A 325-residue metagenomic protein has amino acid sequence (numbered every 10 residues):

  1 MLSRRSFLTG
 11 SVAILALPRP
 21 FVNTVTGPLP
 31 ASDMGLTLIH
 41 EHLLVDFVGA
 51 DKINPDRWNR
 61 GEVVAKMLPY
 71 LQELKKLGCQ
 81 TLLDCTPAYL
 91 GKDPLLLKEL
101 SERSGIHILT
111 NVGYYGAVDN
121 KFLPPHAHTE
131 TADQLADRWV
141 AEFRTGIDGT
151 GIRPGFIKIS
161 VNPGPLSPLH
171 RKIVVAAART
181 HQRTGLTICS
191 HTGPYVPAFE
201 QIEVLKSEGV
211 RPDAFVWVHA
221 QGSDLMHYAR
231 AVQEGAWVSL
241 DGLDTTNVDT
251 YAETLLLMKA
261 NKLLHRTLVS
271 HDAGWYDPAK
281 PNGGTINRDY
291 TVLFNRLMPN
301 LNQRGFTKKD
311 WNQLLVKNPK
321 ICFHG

Functional and structural regions predicted by a protein language model:
L2-S3, L8-G27, T291-G325: Mid-to-C-terminal alpha-helical segments outside catalytic/metal-binding sites
P18-A50: Replace "His-x-His-based motif
G35, I39, G49-T86, L90-H107 (+1 more regions): Alpha-helical scaffold segments that flank or form the walls of functional sites
H40, L82, H181, V238 (+2 more regions): Divalent metal-coordination and catalytic microenvironments
L96-L97, P168-K172, V196-G209, L225-V232: Distinct, well-ordered alpha-helical segments
E99-R103, H107-T187, R230, W237 (+1 more regions): Active-site gating/metal-coordination segments in enzymes
D241-G242, L263-I286: Short acidic/histidine-rich active-site segments
D241-L255: Active-site glycine- and acidic-residue-rich loops that bind and position anionic ligands or nucleotide-like cofactors
